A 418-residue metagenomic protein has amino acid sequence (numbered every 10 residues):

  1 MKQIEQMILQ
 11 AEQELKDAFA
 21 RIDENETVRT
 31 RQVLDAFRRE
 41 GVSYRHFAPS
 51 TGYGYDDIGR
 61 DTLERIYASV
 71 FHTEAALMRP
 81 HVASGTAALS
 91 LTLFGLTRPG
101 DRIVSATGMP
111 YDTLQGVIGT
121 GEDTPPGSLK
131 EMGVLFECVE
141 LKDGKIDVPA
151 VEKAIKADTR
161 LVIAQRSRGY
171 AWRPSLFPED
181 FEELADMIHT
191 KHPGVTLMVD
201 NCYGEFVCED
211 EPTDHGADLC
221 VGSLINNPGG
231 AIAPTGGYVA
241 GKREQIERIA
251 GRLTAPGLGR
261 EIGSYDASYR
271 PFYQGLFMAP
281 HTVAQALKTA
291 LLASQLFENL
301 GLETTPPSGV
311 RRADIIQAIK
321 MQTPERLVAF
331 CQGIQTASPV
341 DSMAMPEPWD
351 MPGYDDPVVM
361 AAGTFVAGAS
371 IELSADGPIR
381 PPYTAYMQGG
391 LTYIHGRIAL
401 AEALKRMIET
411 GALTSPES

Functional and structural regions predicted by a protein language model:
K2-A18, D23, V33-R39, S43-H46 (+8 more regions): Conserved PLP-enzyme active-site core in the AAT-like
E26-T30: Acidic, PIN/NYN-like endoribonuclease modules and their adjacent C-terminal/linker elements
S50-T51, L77-P80, I315-K320: Short glycine-rich or small-residue beta-strand-to-loop segments that form or flank ligand, phosphate, metal/Fe-S
Y55-G59: Short beta-strand to alpha-helix junction loop
E74-H81, V340-S342: Short, well-structured beta-strand/strand-turn elements
E298-E417: Conserved C-terminal alpha-helix-loop-beta "cap" of PLP-dependent enzymes that closes/shapes the active-site mouth
